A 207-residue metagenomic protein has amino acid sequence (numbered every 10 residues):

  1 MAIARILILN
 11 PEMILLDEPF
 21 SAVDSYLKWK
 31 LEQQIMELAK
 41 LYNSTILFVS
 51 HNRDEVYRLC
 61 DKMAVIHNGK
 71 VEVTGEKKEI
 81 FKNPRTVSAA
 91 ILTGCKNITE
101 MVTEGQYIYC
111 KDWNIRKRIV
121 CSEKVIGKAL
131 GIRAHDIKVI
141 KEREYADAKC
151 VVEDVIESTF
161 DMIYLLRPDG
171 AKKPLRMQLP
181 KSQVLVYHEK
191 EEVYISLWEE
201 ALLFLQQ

Functional and structural regions predicted by a protein language model:
M1-S88: ABC ATPase nucleotide-binding domains
S44-L47, I98, D161: Secondary-structure boundary/capping residues
E76, V102, K149-V151: Residues located in well-ordered beta-strands
K82-Y107, G131: C-terminal boundary and immediately downstream tail of ABC-type ATPase nucleotide-binding domains
K96, Y107-Q207: Non-catalytic connector elements of ABC transporters
